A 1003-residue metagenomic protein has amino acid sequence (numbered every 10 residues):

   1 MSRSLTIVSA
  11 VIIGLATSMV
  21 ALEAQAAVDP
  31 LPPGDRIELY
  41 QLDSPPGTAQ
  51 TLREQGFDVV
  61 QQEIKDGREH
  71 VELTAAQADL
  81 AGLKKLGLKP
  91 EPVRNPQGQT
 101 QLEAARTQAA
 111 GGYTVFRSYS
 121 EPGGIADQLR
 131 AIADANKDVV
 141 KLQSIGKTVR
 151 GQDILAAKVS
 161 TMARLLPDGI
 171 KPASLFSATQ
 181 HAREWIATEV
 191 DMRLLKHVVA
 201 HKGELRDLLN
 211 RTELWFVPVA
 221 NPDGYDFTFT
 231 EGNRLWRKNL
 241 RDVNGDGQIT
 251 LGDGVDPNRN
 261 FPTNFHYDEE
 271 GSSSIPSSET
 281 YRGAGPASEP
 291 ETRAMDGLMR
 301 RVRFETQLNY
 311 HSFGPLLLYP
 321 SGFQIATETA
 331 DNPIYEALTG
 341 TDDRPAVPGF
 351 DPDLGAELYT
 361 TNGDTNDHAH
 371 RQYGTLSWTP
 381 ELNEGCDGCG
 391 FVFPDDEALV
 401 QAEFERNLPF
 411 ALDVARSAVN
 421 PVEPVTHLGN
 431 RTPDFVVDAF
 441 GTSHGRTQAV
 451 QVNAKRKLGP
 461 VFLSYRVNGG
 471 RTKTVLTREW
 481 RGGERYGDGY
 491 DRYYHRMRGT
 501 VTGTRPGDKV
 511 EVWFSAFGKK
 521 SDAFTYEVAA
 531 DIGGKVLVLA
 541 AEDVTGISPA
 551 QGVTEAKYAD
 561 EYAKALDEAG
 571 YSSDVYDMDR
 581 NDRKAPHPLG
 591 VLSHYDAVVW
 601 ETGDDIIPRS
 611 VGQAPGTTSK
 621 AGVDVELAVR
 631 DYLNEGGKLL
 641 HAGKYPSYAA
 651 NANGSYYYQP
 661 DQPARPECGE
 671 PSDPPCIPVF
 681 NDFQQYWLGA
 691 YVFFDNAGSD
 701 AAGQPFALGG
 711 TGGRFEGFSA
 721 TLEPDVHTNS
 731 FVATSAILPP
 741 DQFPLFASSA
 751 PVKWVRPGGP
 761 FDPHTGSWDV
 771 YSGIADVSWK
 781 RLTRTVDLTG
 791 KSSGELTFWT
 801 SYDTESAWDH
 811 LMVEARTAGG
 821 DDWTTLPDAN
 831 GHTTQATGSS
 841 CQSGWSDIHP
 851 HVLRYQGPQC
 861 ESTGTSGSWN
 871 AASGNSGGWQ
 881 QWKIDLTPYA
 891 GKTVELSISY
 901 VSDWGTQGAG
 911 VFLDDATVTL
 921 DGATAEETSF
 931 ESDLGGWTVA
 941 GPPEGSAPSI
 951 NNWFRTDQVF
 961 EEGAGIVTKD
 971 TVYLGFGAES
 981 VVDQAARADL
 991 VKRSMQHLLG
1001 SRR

Functional and structural regions predicted by a protein language model:
V28-P30, R164, T477, R481 (+1 more regions): Helical hinge/lid and interdomain linker segments adjacent to catalytic or ligand-binding clefts that mediate domain
E213-W215, D223, F229-L240, N244-G429: Metallocarboxypeptidase
Q401-V419, G518-K520, F524, A529-K535 (+8 more regions): Extracellular ligand-binding/catalytic regions of CAZymes and related secreted enzymes and adhesion modules
G470-R492, E814-G891, A925-E961: Exoplasmic/lumenal beta-rich domain surfaces
G518-D604, G831-H832, S839-S846, P850-Y855 (+2 more regions): Aromatic-Pro/Gly-enriched surface loop or interdomain linker that acts as a lid/target-recognition segment
D605-V732: A glycine-rich, often tryptophan-bearing local segment used as a flexible ligand/cofactor-contacting loop or short
G794-D803, L811, T893-S902, A916 (+1 more regions): Extracellular beta-strand-rich recognition modules
W808-H810, G877, S902-L920, Q984-A988: Extracellular carbohydrate recognition
